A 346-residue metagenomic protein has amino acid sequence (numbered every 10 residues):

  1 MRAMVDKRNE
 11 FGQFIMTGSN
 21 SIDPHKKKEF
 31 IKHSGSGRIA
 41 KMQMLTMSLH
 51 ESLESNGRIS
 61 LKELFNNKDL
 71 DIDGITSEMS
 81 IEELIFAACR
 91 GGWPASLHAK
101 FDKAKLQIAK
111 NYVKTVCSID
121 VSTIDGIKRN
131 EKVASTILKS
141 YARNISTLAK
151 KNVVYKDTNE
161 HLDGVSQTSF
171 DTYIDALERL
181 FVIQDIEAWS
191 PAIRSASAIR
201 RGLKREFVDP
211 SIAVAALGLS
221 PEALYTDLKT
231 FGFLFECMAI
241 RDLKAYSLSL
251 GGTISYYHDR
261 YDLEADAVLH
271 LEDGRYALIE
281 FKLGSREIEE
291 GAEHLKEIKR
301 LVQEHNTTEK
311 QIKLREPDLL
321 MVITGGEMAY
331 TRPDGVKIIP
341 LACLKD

Functional and structural regions predicted by a protein language model:
M1-T17, I22: Conserved catalytic/switch belt of AAA+ P-loop NTPases
M4-F11, H33-G35, H270-L271: Conserved catalytic network of the ASCE P-loop NTPase/AAA+ motor domain
G18-S19, P24-R143, T147: Interdomain motor-coupling "hinge/lid" segment immediately C-terminal to the ATP-binding subdomain of NTP-driven enzymes
I22-K28, H50-E54, A215, I288-E290 (+1 more regions): Switch/connector loops and helix/strand junctions flanking conserved nucleotide-binding motifs in nucleotide-processing
F65-I72, R300-L319: Short mixed-charge
L97-R275: Accessory nucleic acid-recognition modules appended to NTPase machines
R275-R286, H294, I298: Active-site ExK catalytic segment of metal-dependent nucleases
D318-D346: Domain-level recognition of nuclease-like catalytic cores that cleave nucleotide substrates
